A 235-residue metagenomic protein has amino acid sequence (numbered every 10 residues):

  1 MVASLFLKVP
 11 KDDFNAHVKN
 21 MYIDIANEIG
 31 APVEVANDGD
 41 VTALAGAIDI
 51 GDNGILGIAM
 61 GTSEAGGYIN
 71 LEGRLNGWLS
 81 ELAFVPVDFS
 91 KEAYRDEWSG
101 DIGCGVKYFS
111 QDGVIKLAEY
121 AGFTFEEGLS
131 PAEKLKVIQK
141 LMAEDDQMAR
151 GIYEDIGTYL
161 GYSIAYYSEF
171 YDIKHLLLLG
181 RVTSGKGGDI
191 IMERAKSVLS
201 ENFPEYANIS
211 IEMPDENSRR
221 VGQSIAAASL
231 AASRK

Functional and structural regions predicted by a protein language model:
M1-G54, G187-N202: Glycine-rich phosphate-binding loop and adjoining helix at the ATP-binding site of ATP-dependent phosphoryl-transfer
K11-D13, L44, I48-D112: Glycine-rich phosphate-binding loop of actin/hexokinase-like ATP-binding domains
Y22, G157-I164, S224: Short, hydrophobic/amphipathic alpha-helical packing segments that form internal helix faces or helix-helix interfaces
D40, S63, T183: Catalytic metal-binding/acid-base residues of hydrolase active sites
G46, S163-Y167: A generic secondary-structure signal
D101-Y159, I173-H175: A mobile "lid/hinge" subdomain adjacent to the ATP/sugar-phosphate binding pocket shared across diverse ATP-dependent
Y167, Y171-V198: Glycine-rich phosphate-binding loops at beta-strand->alpha-helix junctions
E201-K235: Conserved glycine-rich phosphate/nucleotide-binding loop and adjacent Mg2+-coordinating catalytic segment
